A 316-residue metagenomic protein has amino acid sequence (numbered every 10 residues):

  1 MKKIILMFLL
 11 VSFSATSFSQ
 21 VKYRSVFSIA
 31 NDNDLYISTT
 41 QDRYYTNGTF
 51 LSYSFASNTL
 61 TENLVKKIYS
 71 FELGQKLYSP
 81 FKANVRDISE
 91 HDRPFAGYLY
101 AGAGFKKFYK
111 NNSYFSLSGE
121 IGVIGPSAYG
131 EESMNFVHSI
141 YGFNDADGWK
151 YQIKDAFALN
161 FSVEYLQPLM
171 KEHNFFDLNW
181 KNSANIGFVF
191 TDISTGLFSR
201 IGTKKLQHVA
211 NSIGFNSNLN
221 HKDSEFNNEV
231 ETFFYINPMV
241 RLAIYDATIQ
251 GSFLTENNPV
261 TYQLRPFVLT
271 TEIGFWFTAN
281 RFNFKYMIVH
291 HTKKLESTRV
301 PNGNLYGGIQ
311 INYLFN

Functional and structural regions predicted by a protein language model:
M1-R24, Y313-F315: Bacterial Sec-dependent N-terminal signal peptides
K22-E62: N-terminal ordered "arm"
S25-I29, Y69-L73, F115-I121, L159-F161 (+6 more regions): Transmembrane beta-strands of outer-membrane beta-barrel proteins
S38-Y44, N112, A184-S194, R265-F267 (+1 more regions): Solvent-exposed loop/turn segments connecting transmembrane beta-strands in outer-membrane beta-barrel proteins
N47-A56, F161-Q167, I193-T203, T271-F277 (+1 more regions): Feature captures outer-membrane beta-barrel proteins of Gram-negative bacteria and organelles
L51-P80, V123, N280-F284: Glycine- and aromatic-enriched membrane insertion/assembly motifs of diderm outer-membrane and organelle channel
G74-Y100, K106-S224, Y245-Q263, N316: Outer-membrane pore/translocation modules
F81-K82, K204-N316: Outer membrane beta-barrel transmembrane domains
